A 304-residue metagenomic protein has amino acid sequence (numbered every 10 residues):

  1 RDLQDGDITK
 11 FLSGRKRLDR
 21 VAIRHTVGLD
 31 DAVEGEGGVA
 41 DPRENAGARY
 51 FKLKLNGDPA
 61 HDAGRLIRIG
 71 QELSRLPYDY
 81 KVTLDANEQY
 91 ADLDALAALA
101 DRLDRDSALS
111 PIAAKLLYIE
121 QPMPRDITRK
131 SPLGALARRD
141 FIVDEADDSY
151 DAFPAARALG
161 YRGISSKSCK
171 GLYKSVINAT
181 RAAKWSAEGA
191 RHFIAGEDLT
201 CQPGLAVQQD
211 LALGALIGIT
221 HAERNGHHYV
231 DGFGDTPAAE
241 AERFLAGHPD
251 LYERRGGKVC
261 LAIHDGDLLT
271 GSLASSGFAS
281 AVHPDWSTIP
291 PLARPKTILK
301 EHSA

Functional and structural regions predicted by a protein language model:
R1-T83, N87-Q89, D94-R105, D267 (+1 more regions): N-terminal capping/lid subdomain adjacent to the active-site entrance of alpha/beta enzymes
D2, V27, L73, L116 (+2 more regions): Generic hydrophobic, helix-prone segments enriched in Leu/Val/Ile
A22-R24, Y118, F193, C260-A262: Generic structural signal for residues positioned in beta-strands
V27, K170, A274: A broadly conserved detector of short glycine/acidic/proline-rich loop/turn motifs that flank catalytic sites and bind
D30, D126, Y150, L268-T270: A broad, structure-centric signal for solvent-exposed, well-ordered loop/edge residues that line or flank functional
V39-P42, L99, R157-L159, A179-T180 (+2 more regions): Short, surface-exposed amphipathic charged segments that create phosphate/polyanion-binding patches used for binding
L53-L205: Catalytic core of soluble alpha/beta enzymes
E188-A190, G196-A304: Flexible C-terminal active-site loop/helix
